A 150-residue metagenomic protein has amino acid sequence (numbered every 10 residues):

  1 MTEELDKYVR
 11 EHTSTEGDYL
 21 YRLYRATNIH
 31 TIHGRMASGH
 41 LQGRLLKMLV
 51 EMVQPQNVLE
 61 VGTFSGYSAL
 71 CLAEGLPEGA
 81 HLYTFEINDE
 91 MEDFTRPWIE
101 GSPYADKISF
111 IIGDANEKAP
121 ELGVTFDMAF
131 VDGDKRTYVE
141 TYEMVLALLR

Functional and structural regions predicted by a protein language model:
M1-M128, K135-R150: A short alpha-helical cap/connector motif
